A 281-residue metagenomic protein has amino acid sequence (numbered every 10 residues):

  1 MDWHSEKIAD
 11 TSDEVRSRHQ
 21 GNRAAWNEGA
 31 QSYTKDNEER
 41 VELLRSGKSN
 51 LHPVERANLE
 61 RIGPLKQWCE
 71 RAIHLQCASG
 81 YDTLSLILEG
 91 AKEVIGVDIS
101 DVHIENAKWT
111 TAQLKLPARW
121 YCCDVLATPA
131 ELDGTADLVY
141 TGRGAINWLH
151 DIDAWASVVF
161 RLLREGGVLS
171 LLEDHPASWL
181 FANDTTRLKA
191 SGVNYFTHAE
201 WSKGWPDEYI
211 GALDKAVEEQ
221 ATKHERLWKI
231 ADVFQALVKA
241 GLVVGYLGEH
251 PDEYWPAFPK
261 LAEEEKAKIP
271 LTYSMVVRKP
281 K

Functional and structural regions predicted by a protein language model:
M1-L43: N-terminal, positively charged/glycine-rich alpha-helical extensions of SAM-dependent methyltransferases
E38-E70: Conserved alpha-helix/loop element of class I SAM-dependent methyltransferases that forms part of the SAM/SAH-binding
E70-T128: Class I SAM-dependent methyltransferase SAM/SAH-binding core
A130-V139: A short acidic, Gly/Pro-enriched loop at the edge of an enzyme's catalytic core that lines a small-molecule cofactor
D153-V168: A short glycine-rich, Lys/Arg-flanked "PGG" loop and its adjoining helix->strand segment in the class I
V168-G211: Conserved class I S-adenosyl-L-methionine
L213, K223-L247: Short alpha-helix
A240-L242, K260-K281: Core SAM-dependent methyltransferase catalytic element
